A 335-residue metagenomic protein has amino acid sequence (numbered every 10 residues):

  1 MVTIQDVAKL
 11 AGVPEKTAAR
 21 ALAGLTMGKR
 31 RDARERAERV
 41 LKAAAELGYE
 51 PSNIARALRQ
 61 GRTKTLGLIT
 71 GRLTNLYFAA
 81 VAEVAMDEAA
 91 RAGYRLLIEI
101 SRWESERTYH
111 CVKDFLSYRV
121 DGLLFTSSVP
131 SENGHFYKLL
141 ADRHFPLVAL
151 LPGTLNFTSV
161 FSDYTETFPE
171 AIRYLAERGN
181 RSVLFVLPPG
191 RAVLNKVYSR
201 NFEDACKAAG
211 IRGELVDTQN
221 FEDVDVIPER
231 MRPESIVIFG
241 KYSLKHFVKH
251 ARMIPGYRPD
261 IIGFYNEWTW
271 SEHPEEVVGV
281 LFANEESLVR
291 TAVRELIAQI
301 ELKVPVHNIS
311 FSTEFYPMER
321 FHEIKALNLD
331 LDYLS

Functional and structural regions predicted by a protein language model:
M1-R62: N-terminal helix-turn-helix DNA-binding module of bacterial transcription factors
L47-S52, E106, T218-N220: Short gly/ser/thr-rich secondary-structure transition/capping motifs
G61-E177, R191, F221-I236, K245-H250: Alpha-helical recognition/docking segments in bacterial nutrient-uptake and carbohydrate-utilization systems
G67-I69, L184, V237, I262-G263: Short, well-ordered beta-strand segments
A89-I100, L184-F185, E203-F221: Short beta-strand elements in bilobed, periplasmic/extracellular small-molecule ligand-binding domains
R143-P146, I211, G256-D260: A short helix->loop->beta-strand "cap" motif at the edges of active sites that frequently abuts
A171-I211, P305-E323: An alpha-beta-alpha
P228-S335: Flexible loop/turn connectors
